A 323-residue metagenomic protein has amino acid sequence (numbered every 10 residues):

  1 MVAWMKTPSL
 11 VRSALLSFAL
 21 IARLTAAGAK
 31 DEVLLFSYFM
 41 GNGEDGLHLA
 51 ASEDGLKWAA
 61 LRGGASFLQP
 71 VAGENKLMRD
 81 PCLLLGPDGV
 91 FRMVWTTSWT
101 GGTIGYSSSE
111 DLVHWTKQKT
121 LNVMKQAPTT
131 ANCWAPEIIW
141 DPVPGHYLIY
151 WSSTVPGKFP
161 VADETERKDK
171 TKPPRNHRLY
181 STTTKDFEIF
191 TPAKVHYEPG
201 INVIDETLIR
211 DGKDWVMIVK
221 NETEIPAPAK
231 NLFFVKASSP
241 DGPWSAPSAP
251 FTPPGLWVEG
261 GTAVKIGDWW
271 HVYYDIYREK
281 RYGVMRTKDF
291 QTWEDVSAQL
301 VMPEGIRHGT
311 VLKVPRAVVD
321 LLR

Functional and structural regions predicted by a protein language model:
V2-L15: Bacterial N-terminal signal peptides that target proteins for export
M5, L24-R323: Carbohydrate-active catalytic/glycan-binding domains of CAZyme proteins, especially the secreted or lumenal ectodomains
S13-R23: Bacterial N-terminal signal peptides
